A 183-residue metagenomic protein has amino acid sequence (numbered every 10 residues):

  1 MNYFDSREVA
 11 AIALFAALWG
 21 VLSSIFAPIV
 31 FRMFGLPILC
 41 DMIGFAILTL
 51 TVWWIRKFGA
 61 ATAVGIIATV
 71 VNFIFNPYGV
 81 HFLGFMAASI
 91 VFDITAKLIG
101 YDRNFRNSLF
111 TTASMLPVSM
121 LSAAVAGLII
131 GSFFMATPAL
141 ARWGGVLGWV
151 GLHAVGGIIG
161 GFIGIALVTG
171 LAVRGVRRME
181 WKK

Functional and structural regions predicted by a protein language model:
M1-I55, G59: Hydrophobic transmembrane alpha-helices
Y3-R7, R32, L36, R56 (+5 more regions): Juxtamembrane/transmembrane-helix boundary motifs in multi-pass membrane proteins
V9-L14, M42, A46, F58-I66 (+4 more regions): Hydrophobic alpha-helical transmembrane segments
A13-L14, V21, M86-G127, I165: Short helix-perturbing small/polar motifs within transmembrane alpha-helices
S24-P37, A68-A96: Interfacial aromatic-anchored transmembrane helix boundaries in multi-pass membrane proteins
L50-A63, I99-R106: Membrane-helix interface "capping/anchor" motifs
L50-T51, V71, T95, L167: Broad structural signal for hydrophobic residues in well-ordered alpha-helices, predominantly aliphatic
N107-K183: Membrane-embedded alpha-helical hairpins and interfacial helices in multi-pass inner-membrane proteins
